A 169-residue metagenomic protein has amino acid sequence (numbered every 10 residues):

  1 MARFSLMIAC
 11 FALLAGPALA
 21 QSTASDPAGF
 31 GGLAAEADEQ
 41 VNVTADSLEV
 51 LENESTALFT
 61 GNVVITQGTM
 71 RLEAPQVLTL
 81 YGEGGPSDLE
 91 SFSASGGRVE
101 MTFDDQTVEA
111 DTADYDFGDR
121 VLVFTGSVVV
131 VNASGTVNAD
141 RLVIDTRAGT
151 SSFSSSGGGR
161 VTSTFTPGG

Functional and structural regions predicted by a protein language model:
M1-G169: Mature-chain termini and adjacent capping regions
